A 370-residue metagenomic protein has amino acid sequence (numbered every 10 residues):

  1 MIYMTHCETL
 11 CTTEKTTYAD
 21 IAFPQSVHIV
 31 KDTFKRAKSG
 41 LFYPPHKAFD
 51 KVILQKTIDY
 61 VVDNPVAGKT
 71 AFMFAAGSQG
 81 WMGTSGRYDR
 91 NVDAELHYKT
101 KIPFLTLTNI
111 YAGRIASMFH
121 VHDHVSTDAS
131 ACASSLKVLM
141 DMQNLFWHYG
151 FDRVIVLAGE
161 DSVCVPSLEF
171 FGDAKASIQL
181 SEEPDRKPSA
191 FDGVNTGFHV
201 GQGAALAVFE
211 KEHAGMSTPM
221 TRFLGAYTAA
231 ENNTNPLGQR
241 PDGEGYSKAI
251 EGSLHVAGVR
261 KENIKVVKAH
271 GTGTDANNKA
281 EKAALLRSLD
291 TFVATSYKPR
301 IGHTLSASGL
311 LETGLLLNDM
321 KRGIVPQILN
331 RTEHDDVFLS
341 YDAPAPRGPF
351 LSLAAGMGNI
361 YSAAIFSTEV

Functional and structural regions predicted by a protein language model:
M1-K35, E182-A257, K265-V266, T291 (+1 more regions): Condensing-enzyme catalytic core mediating Claisen C-C bond formation in acyl metabolism
M4, A22-S126, G159-L168, K261-K279 (+2 more regions): Conserved beta-ketoacyl condensing-enzyme motif
E8-L10, A76-Q79, G159-V163, A204 (+4 more regions): Glycine-rich beta-alpha junction loops
A37-I58, K99-L105, V125-M140, S189-A205 (+4 more regions): Active-site pocket-shaping loop/turn-to-helix segments
V62-A71, A75, W81-M82, R87-T100 (+8 more regions): Structural signature of cysteine-dependent C-C bond-forming condensing enzymes
G86-V92, S167-S177, P236-P241, A284: Short, surface-exposed, charged loop/turn segments at secondary-structure junctions
M142, A204-E212, T313-L317: Alpha-helical metal-binding/catalytic segments enriched in His/Glu/Asp
D161-N195: Phosphate/pyrophosphate-binding betaalpha-module
